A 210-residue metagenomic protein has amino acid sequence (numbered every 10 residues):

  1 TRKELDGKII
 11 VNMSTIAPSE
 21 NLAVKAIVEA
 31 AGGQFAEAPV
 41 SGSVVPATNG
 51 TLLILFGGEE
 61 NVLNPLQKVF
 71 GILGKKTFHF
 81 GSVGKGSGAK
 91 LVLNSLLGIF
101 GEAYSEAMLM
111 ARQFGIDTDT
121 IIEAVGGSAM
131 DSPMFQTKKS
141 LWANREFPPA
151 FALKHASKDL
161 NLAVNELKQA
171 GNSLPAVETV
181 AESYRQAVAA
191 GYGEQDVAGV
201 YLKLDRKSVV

Functional and structural regions predicted by a protein language model:
T1-D6: Short, conserved loop/helix-junction motifs that constitute active-site signature segments in enzyme catalytic cores
G7-K8, A107: Short, proline-enriched alpha-helix->beta-strand connector loops that line the catalytic pocket of alpha/beta-hydrolase
I9, S14-S95: Rossmann-fold dinucleotide-binding core
K85-L204: Helical "substrate-binding/catalytic lid" subdomain of Rossmann-like NAD(P)-dependent dehydrogenases/reductases
V209-V210: Conserved small/polar residues in nucleotide/adenosyl-binding loops
